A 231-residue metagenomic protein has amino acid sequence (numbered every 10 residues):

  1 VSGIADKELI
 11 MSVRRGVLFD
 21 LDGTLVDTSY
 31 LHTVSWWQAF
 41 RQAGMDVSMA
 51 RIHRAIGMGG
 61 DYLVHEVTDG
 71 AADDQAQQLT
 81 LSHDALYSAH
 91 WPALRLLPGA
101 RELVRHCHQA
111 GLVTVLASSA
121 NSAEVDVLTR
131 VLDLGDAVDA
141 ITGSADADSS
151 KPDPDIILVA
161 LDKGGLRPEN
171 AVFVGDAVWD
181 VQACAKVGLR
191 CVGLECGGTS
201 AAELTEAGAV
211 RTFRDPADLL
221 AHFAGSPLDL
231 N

Functional and structural regions predicted by a protein language model:
S2-R15, H108, N121-S122, D126-N231: Asp-based, Mg2+/Mn2+-dependent phosphohydrolase catalytic module
I10-L112: N-terminal helical cap/lid subdomain that shapes the substrate entry/recognition surface in HAD-like hydrolases
T24, S118-A120: Conserved phosphate-coupling serine/threonine residues in phosphotransfer and NTP-handling enzymes
D27, L94, L116, A171-V172 (+1 more regions): Residue-level marker of alpha-helix boundaries and capping positions
A39-R41, H90, L116-S118, L166-P168 (+1 more regions): Short linear motifs at secondary-structure transitions and domain/linker junctions
L96, A117, S149: Residue-level marker of regulatory loop/turn positions in helix-turn-helix DNA-binding domains and in histidine
